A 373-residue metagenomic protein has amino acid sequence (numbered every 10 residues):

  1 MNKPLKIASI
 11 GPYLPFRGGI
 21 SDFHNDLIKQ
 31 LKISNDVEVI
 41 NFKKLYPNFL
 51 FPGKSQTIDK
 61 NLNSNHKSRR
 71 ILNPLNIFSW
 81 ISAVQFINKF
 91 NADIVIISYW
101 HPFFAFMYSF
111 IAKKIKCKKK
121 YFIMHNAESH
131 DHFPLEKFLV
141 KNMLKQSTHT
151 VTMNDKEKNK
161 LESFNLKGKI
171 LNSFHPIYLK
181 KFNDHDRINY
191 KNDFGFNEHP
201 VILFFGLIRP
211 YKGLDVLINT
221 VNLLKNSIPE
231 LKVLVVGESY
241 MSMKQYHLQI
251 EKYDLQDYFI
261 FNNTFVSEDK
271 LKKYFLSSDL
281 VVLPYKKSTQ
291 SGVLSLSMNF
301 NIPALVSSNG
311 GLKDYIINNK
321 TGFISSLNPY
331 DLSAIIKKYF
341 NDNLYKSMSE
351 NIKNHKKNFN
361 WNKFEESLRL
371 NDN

Functional and structural regions predicted by a protein language model:
P12-R17, S21, N25-K89, E157-K158 (+3 more regions): N-terminal strand-loop element at the rim of the active site of nucleotide-sugar-dependent glycosyltransferases
K145-D184, F196: Donor nucleotide-sugar binding/catalytic pocket of nucleotide-sugar-dependent glycosyltransferases
F196-K212, I218-V221: Conserved donor-binding/catalytic core segment of Leloir-type glycosyltransferases
E230, L344-N358: A short, well-ordered alpha-helix in the C-terminal region of glycosyltransferases
K244-K272: Nucleotide-activated donor-binding/catalytic signature segment of Leloir-type glycosyltransferases, i.e., the conserved
K273-T289, I302: Acidic donor-binding loop of glycosyltransferase active sites
P303-V306, I316: Short hydrophobic beta-strand element within catalytic cores of glycosyltransferases and related nucleotide-activated
N318-N319, F323-Y330, I336-N343: Conserved acidic donor-binding segment of nucleotide-sugar-dependent glycosyltransferases
